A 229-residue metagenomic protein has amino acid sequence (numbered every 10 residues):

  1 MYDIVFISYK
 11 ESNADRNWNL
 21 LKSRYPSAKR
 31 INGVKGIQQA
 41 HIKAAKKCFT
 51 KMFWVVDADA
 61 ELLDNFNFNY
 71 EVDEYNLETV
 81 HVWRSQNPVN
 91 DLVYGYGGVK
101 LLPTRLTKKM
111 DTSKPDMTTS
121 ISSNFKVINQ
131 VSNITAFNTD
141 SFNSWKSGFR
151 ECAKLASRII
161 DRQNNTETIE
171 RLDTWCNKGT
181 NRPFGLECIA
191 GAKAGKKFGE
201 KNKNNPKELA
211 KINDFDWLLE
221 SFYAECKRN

Functional and structural regions predicted by a protein language model:
M1-F6, P26-K29, F53, E78-V82 (+1 more regions): Hydrophobic beta-strand segments of well-ordered beta-sheets in folded domains
M1-K47: N-terminal anchoring/stem segment of glycosyltransferases
I7-S8, I31-K35, V56-D57, W83-Q86 (+2 more regions): Short His-Asn-centered micro-motif
Y9-N13, A60-L63, P88-N90, L106-K109: Short acidic, S/G/P-rich loop/turn micro-motifs used as interaction or catalytic elements
I42, T50, D64-Y75: Short alpha-helix within the catalytic core of nucleotide-sugar-dependent glycosyltransferases
C48-T50, Y96: Short, well-ordered loop/turn elements at secondary-structure boundaries
K51-L63: Short beta-strand-to-loop acidic/aromatic patch adjacent to the donor-nucleotide binding site
Y70-N229: Catalytic-site signature of metal-activated, phosphate-bearing donor transferases, centered on the GT-A/GT-A-like
